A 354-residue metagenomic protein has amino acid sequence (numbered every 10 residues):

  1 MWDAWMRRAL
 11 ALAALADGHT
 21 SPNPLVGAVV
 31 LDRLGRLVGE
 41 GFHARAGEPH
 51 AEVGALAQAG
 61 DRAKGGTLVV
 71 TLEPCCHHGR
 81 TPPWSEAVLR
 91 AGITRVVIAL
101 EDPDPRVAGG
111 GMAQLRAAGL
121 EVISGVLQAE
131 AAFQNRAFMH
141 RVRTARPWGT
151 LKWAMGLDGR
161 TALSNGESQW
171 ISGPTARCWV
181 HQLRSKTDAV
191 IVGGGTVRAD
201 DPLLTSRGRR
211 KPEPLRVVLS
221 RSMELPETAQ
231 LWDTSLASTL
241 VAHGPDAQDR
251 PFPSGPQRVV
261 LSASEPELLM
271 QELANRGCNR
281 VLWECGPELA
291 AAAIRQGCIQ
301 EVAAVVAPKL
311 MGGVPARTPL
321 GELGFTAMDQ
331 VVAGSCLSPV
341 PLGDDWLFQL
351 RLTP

Functional and structural regions predicted by a protein language model:
W2-S21, R141: Short, basic/aromatic recognition patches
A9, G27, C75, L115 (+7 more regions): Residue-level signal for inorganic ion chemistry
V26-G35, W153-A154, F348: Short beta-strand scaffold segments in enzyme catalytic cores
V29-E130, L215, A292-I294: Zn2+-dependent cytidine deaminase-like catalytic core
P103-R106, A129-E130, R198, E224-P226 (+3 more regions): Short gly/pro/ser/thr-enriched loop/turn and capping motifs at secondary-structure boundaries
H140-R280, E288-A291: Active-site ligand-binding patch in enzyme domains
D246-A247, G321-P354: Conserved histidine-centered catalytic loops in small-molecule metabolism enzymes
R295-G334: Flexible, gly/pro- and Lys/Arg-enriched active-site loops
